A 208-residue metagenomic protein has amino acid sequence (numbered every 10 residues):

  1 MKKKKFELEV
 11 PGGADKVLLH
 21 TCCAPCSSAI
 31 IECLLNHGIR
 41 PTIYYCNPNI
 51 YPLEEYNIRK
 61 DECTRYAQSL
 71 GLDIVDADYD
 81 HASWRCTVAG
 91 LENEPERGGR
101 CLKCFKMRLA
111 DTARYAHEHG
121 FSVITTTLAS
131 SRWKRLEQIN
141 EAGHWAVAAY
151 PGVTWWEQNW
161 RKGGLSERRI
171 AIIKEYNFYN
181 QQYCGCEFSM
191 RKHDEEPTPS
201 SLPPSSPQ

Functional and structural regions predicted by a protein language model:
M1-Q208: Nucleotide-activated chemistry modules centered on ATP-dependent adenylation/adenylyltransferase
